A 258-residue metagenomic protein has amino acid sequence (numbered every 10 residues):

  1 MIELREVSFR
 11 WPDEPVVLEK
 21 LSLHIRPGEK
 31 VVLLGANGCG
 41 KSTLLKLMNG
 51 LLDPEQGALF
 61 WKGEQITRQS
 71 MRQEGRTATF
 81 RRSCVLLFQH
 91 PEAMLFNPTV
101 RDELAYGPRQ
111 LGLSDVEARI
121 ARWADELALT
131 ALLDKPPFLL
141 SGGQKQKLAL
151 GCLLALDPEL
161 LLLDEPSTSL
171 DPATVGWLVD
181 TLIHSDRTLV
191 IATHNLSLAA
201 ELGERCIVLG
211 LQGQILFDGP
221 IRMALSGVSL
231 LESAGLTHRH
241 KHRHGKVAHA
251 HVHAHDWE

Functional and structural regions predicted by a protein language model:
N49: Helix-to-loop junction immediately C-terminal to a conserved catalytic motif
G57-Q69, F80: Conserved ABC transporter NBD signature motif
D115-L132: Conserved ABC ATPase "signature" region
P136-L140, Q144: Conserved ABC ATPase signature
L161-D164: Catalytic Walker B motif of ABC-type/P-loop ATPase nucleotide-binding domains
T193-H194: H-loop/switch region of ABC-family ATPase nucleotide-binding domains
G213-L236: Conserved beta-strand-loop-alpha-helix hinge in the C-terminal portion of ABC ATPase nucleotide-binding domains
